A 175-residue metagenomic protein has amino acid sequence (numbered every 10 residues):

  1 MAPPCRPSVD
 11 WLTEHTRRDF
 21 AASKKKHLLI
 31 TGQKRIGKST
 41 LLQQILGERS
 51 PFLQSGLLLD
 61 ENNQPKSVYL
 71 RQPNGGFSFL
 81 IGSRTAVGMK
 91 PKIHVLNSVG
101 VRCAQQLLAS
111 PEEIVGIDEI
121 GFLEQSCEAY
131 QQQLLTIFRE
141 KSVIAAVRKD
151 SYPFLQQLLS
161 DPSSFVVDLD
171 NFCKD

Functional and structural regions predicted by a protein language model:
A2-R17: N-terminal pre-Walker A segment at the start of P-loop NTPase domains
R17-K25: Phosphate-binding P-loop
I30: Hydrophobic anchor at the beta1->P-loop junction of P-loop NTPases
K34: The conserved Walker
G37: Conserved glycine(s) of the Walker
T40-K90: N-terminal phosphate/diphosphate-binding loop that engages ATP/GTP or pyrophosphate donors across diverse enzyme folds
A86-L135: Phosphate-binding/switch loop-helix module in NTP-utilizing enzymes
I120-D175: Replace "adjacent to P-loop NTPase cores in ATP/GTP-dependent enzymes" with "adjacent to NTP-binding cores
